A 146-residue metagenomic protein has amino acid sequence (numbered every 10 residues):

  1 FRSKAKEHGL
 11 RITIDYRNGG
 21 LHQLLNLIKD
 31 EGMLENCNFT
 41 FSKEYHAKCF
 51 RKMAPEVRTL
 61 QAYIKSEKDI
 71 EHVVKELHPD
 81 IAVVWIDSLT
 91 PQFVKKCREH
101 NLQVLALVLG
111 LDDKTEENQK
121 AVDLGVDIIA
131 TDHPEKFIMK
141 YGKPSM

Functional and structural regions predicted by a protein language model:
R2-M146: Short loop-to-alpha-helix "cap/lid" segments that border enzyme active sites across diverse enzyme classes
